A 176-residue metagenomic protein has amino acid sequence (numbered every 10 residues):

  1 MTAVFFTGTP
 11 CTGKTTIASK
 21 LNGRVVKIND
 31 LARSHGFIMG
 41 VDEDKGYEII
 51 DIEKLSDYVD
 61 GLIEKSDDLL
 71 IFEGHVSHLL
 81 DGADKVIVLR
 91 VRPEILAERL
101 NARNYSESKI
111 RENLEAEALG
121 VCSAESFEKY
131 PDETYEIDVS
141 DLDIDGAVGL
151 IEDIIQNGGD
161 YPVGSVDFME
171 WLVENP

Functional and structural regions predicted by a protein language model:
M1-A3: Pre-Walker A (Motif I) flank of P-loop NTPase domains
F6: Hydrophobic anchor at the beta1->P-loop junction of P-loop NTPases
T9: P-loop (Walker A) phosphate-binding loop of NTP-binding proteins
T12: ATP-binding Walker
T15: Walker A/P-loop
R24-L80, D167, N175: ATP-dependent small-molecule kinase phosphotransfer cores that center on conserved nucleotide phosphate-binding segments
M39-G40, V91-Y135: A glycine- and Lys/Arg-enriched "phosphate-lid" helix/loop adjacent to the NTP-binding pocket of small-molecule kinases
F127-P176: NTP-dependent small-molecule kinase module
